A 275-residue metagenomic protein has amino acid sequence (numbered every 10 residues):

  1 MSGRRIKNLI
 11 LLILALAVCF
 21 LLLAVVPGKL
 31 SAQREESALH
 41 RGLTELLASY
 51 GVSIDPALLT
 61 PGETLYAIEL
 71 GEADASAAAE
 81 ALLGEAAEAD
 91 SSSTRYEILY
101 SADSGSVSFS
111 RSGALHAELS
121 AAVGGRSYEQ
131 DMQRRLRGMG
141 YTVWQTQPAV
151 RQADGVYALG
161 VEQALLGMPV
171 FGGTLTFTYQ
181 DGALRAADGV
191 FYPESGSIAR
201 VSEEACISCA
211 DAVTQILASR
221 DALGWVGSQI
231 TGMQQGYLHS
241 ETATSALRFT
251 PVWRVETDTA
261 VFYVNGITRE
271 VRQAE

Functional and structural regions predicted by a protein language model:
M1-Q147, G160-G167: Preferential activation on post-signal-peptide N-terminal prodomains/segments of secreted or lumenal proteins
T44, T60, T64, T94 (+9 more regions): Residue-identity detector for threonine
S91-T94, A102-D103, V150-V156, T242-F249: Short, ordered beta-strand-loop transition motifs
T94-E118, A158-I198, E256-V271: Amphipathic N-proximal alpha-helical interface segments
G125-S195, S208-A210, D221-T231: Acidic, serine/threonine- and glycine-rich low-complexity intrinsically disordered segments that serve as flexible
Y192-E275: Extracytoplasmic/luminal low-complexity segments enriched in Pro/Gly and acidic/polar residues that act as flexible
